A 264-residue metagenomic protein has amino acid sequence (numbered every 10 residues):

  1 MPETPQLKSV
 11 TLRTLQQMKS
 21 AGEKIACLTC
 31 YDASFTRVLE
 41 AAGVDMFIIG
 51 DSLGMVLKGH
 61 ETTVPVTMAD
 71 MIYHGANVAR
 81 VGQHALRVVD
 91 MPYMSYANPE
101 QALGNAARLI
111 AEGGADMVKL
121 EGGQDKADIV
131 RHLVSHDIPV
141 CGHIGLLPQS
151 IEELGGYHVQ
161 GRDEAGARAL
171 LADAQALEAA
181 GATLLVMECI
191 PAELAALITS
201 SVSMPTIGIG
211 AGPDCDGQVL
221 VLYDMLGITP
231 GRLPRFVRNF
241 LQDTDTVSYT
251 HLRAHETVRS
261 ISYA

Functional and structural regions predicted by a protein language model:
M1-C27: N-terminal amphipathic alpha-helix/helix-capping segment at the start of soluble metabolic enzymes
L7, T63-D70, N239, D243-T246: Catalytic cores of large soluble enzymes that bind and process phosphate-bearing ligands
L12, C27, Y31-H60, V64 (+4 more regions): Alpha/beta enzyme core
L15, V159, F240: Short clusters of hydrophobic/aromatic residues that line enzyme substrate/ligand-binding pockets
E23-I25, A115, V237: Short, solvent-exposed beta-strand edge segments and adjacent coil->beta transition regions
T229-Y249: A hydrophobic, small-residue-rich beta->alpha segment in the mid-to-C-terminal subdomain of diverse proteins
T250-T257: Conserved small/polar residues in nucleotide/adenosyl-binding loops
S262-A264: Hydrophobic alpha-helical segments, chiefly the membrane-spanning helices and signal/signal-anchor peptides
